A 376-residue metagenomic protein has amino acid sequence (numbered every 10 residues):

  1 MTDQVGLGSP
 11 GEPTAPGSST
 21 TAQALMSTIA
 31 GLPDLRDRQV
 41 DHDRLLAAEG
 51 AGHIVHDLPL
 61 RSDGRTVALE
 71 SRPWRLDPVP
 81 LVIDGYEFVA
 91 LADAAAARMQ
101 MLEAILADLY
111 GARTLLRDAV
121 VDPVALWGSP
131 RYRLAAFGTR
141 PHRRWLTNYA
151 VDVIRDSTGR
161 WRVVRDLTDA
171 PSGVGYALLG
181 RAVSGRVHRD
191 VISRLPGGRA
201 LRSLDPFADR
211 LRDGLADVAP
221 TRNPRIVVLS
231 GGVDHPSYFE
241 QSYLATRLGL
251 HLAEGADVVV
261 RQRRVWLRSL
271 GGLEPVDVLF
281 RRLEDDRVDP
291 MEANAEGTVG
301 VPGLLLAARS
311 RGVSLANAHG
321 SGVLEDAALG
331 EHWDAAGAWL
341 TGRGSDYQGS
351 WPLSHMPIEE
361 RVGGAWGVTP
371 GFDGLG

Functional and structural regions predicted by a protein language model:
M1-G376: Preference for protein termini
